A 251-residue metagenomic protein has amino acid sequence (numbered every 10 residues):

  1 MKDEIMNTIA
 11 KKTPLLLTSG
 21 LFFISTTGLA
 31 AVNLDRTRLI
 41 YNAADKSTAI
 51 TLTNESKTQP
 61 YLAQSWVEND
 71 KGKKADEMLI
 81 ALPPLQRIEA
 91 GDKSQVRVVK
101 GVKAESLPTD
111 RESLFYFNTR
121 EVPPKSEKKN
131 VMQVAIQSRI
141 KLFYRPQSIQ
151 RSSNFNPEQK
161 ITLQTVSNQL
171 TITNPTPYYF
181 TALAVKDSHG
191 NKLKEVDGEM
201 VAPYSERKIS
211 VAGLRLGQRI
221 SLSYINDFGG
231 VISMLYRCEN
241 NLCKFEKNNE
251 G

Functional and structural regions predicted by a protein language model:
E4-L17: Bacterial N-terminal signal peptides that target proteins for export
S25-T27: N-terminal signal peptide c-region/cleavage motif recognized by signal peptidases
A30-T53, S153-T165: Beta-sheet-dominated interaction scaffolds and their linkers
T48-N54, V98, F115-R120, Q169-N174: Buried hydrophobic-core signal for structured, non-transmembrane domains
K57-K73, P175-N191: Short acidic, flexible loop segments centered on an aromatic residue
K73-E105, N191-G217: Intrinsically disordered, low-complexity Pro/Gly/Ser/Thr-rich segments with frequent PxxP/GP/PP motifs and embedded
K103-I149, L216-G251: Terminal connector regions
S153-H189: A mid-sequence, solvent-exposed acidic-amphipathic segment
